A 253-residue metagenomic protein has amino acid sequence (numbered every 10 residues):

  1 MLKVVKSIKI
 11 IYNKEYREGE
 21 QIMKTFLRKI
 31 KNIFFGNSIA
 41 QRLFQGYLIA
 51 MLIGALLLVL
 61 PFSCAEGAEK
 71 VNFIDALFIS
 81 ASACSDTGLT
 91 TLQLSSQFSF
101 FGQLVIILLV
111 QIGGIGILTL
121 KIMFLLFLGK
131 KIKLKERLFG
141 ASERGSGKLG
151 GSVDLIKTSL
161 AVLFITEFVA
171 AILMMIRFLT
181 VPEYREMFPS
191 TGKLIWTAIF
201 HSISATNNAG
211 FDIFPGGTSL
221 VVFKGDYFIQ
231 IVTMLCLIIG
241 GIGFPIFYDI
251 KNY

Functional and structural regions predicted by a protein language model:
M1-Y253: Membrane-proximal intracellular helices of multi-pass ion channels
